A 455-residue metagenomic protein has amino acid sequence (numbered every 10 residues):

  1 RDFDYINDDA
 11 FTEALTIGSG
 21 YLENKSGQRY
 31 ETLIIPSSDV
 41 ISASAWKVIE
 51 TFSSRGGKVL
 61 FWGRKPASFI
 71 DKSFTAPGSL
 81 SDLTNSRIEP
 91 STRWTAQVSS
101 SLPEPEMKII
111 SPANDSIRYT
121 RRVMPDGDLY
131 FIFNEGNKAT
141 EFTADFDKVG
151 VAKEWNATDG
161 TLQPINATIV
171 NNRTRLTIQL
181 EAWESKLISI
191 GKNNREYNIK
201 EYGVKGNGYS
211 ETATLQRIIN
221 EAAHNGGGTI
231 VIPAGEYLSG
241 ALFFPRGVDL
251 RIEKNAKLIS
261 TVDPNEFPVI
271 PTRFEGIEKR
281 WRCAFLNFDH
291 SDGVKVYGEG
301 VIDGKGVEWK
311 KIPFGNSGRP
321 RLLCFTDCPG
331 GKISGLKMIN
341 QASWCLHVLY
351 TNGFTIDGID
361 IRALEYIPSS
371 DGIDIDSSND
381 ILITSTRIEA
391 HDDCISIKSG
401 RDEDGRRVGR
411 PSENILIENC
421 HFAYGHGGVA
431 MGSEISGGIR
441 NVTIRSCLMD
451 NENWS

Functional and structural regions predicted by a protein language model:
R1-R195: Carbohydrate-binding surfaces of carbohydrate-active enzymes
W183, I188, N194-S455: Extracellular/periplasmic carbohydrate-active domains that bind, remodel, or depolymerize complex polysaccharides
